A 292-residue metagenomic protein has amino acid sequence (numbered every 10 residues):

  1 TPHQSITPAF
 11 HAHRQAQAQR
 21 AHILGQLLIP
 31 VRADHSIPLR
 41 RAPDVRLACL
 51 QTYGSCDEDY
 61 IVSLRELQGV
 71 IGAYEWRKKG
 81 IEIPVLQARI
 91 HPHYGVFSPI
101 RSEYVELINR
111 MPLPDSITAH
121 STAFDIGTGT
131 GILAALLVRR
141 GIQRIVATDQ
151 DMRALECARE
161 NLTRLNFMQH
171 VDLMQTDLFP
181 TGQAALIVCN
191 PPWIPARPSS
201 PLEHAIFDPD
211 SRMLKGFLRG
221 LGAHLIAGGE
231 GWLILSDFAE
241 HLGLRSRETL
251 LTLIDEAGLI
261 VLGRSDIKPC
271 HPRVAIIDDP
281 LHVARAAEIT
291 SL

Functional and structural regions predicted by a protein language model:
T1-I81: N-terminal auxiliary segments of SAM/dcSAM-dependent transferases
V45-T122, I126-T128, I132-L136: SAM-dependent Rossmann-like transferase core, predominantly class I methyltransferases with a strong bias toward
H91, D172-M174, L262-S265: General small-molecule cofactor/ligand-binding pocket signal
Y104-C189, P195-S199: Conserved SAM/SAH cofactor-binding pocket of Class I
M152, L202-I226: Glycine-rich S-adenosyl-L-methionine
W193-I194, S211, S236-H241: Short "lid" loop at the C-terminus of a central beta-strand within the Rossmann-like core of SAM-dependent
G228-L235: Conserved beta-strand signature within the Rossmann-like core of class I S-adenosyl-L-methionine
L242, R247-L292: Class I S-adenosyl-L-methionine
